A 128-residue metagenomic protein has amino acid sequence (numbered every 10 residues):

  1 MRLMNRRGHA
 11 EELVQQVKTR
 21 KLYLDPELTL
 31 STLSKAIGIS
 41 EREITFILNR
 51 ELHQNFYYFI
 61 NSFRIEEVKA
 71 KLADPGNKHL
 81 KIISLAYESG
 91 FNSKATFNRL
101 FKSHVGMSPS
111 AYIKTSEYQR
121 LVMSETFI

Functional and structural regions predicted by a protein language model:
M1-E11, R50, Q54-Y58: Short, Lys/Arg-enriched, Trp-marked, Pro/Gly-tolerant hinge/linker segments that flank
V14-L28, L48, L52, K69-L80 (+1 more regions): Basic, amphipathic alpha-helical hairpins
K35, F46, R50, Y87-E88 (+1 more regions): Alpha-helical residues within the helix-turn-helix
G38, G90-F91: Central "turn" residue of the DNA-binding helix-turn-helix
R42, K94-A95, S110: Key DNA-contact positions within bacterial/archaeal DNA-binding proteins
E51-E88, T115-I128: Terminal helix-turn-helix DNA-binding modules in bacterial transcription factors
E51-Q54, L100-Y112: A secondary-structure capping/hinge motif
